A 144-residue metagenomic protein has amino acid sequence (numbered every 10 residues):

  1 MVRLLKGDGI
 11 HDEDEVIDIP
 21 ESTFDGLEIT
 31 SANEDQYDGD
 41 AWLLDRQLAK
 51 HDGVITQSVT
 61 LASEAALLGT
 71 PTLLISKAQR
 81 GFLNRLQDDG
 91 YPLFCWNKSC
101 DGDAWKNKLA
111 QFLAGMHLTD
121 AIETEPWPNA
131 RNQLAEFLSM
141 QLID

Functional and structural regions predicted by a protein language model:
M1-Y37, R131, A135: Active-site donor-nucleotide binding/catalytic segment of nucleotide-sugar enzymes
E13-D14, Y91-D144: Leloir-type glycosyltransferase catalytic cores
E34-L61: Donor nucleotide-activated moiety binding/catalytic core segment of transferases that use nucleotide-activated donors
A49-H51, L67-P71: Conserved donor-binding/catalytic loop of nucleotide-activated donor transferases
I55-T56, P71-S76: Short hydrophobic beta-strand element within catalytic cores of glycosyltransferases and related nucleotide-activated
L61-A62, L74: Short glycine/serine-rich donor-binding loops of glycosyltransferases
E64, R85: Hydrophobic/aromatic ligand-binding patch that stacks against planar heteroaromatic rings of cofactors or nucleotides
A78-N84: Short, glycine/polar-rich helix-capping loops at beta-to-alpha or helix-loop-helix junctions that flank or form
